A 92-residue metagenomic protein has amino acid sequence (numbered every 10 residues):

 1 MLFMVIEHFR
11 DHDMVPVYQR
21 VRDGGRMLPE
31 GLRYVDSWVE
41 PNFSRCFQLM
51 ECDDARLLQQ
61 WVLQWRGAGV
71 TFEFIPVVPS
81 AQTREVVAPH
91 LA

Functional and structural regions predicted by a protein language model:
M1-V35, V39-S44, D53-L57, V78-A92: Short S/T/G/P-rich N-terminal loop/turn motif that feeds into the first structured element of a domain
N42-R45, G67-G69: Short connector loops at helix/strand junctions that flank enzyme active sites, especially segments positioning acidic
M50-L63, E73-I75: Mid-chain, well-packed structural core segment of small domains
Q60-G67, A92: Short, intrinsically disordered, mixed-charge
A68-P79: Conserved short beta-strand edge segments in small beta-sheet-based binding/regulatory domains
